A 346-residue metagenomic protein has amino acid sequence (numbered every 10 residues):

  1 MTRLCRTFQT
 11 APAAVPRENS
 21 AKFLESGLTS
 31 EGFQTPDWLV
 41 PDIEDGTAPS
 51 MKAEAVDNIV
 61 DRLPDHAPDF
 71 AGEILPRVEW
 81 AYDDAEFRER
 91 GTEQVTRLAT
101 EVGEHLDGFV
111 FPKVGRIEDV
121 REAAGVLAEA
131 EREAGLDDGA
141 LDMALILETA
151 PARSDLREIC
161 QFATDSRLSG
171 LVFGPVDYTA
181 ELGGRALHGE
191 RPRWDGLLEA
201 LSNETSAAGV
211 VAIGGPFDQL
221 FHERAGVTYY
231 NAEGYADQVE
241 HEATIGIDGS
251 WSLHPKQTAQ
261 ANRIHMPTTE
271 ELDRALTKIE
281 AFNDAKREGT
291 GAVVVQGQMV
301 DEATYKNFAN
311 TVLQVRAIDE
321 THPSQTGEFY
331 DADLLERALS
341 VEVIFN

Functional and structural regions predicted by a protein language model:
M1-N346: Expand to "…catalyze enediolate/carbanion chemistry for C-C bond making/breaking, isomerization, decarboxylation
